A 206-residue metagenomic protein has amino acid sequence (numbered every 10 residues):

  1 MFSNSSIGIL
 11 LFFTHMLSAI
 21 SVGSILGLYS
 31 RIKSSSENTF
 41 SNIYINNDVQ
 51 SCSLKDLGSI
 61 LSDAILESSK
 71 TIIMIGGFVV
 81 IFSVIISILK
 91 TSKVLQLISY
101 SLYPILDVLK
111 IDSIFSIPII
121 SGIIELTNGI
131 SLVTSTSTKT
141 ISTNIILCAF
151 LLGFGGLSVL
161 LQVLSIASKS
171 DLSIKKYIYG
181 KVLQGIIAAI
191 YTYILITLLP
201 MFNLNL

Functional and structural regions predicted by a protein language model:
M1, G8-L11, H15-S24, K139-L206: C-terminal transmembrane helix pair
S5, I9, F13, L17 (+7 more regions): Catalytic cores of large soluble enzymes that bind and process phosphate-bearing ligands
M16-G23, N38-F40, Y44-N47, G76-F82: Hydrophobic mid-bilayer segments of alpha-helices in multi-pass membrane transport proteins, especially secondary
S21-S30, K110-D112: Juxtamembrane membrane-interface segments at transmembrane alpha-helix termini
G27-Y29, Q50-S51, F82-K93, T197-M201: Structural signal for alpha-helical transmembrane segments and their membrane-water exit/capping regions in multi-pass
L28-N38, F115-S116, I123, T197-L199: A cytosolic-side transmembrane-helix exit/cap motif
I32-E67: Intrinsically disordered, low-complexity non-transmembrane regions of multi-pass membrane transporters
L61, I65-I146: Transmembrane helical segments that form the transport core of multi-pass membrane transport proteins
